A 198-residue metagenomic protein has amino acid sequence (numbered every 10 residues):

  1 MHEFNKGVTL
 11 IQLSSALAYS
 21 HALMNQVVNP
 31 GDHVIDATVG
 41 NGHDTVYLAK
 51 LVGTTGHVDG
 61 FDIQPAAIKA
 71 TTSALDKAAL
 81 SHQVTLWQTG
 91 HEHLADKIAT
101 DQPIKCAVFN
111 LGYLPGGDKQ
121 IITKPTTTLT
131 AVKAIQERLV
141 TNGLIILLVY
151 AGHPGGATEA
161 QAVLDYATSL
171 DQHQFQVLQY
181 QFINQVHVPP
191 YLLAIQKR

Functional and structural regions predicted by a protein language model:
M1-H33, V46, K50: S-adenosyl-L-methionine
T38, R138-V149: Conserved beta-strand signature within the Rossmann-like core of class I S-adenosyl-L-methionine
N41-T55: Conserved SAM-binding loop of SAM-dependent methyltransferases across substrates and taxa, primarily the Class I
H57-D62: Conserved SAM-binding motif I beta-strand of class I
K69-D101: S-adenosyl-L-methionine
K97, G156-R198: Class I S-adenosyl-L-methionine
G112-T130: Mobile active-site "lid"/loop adjacent to the S-adenosyl-L-methionine
T127-T141: A short glycine-rich, Lys/Arg-flanked "PGG" loop and its adjoining helix->strand segment in the class I
